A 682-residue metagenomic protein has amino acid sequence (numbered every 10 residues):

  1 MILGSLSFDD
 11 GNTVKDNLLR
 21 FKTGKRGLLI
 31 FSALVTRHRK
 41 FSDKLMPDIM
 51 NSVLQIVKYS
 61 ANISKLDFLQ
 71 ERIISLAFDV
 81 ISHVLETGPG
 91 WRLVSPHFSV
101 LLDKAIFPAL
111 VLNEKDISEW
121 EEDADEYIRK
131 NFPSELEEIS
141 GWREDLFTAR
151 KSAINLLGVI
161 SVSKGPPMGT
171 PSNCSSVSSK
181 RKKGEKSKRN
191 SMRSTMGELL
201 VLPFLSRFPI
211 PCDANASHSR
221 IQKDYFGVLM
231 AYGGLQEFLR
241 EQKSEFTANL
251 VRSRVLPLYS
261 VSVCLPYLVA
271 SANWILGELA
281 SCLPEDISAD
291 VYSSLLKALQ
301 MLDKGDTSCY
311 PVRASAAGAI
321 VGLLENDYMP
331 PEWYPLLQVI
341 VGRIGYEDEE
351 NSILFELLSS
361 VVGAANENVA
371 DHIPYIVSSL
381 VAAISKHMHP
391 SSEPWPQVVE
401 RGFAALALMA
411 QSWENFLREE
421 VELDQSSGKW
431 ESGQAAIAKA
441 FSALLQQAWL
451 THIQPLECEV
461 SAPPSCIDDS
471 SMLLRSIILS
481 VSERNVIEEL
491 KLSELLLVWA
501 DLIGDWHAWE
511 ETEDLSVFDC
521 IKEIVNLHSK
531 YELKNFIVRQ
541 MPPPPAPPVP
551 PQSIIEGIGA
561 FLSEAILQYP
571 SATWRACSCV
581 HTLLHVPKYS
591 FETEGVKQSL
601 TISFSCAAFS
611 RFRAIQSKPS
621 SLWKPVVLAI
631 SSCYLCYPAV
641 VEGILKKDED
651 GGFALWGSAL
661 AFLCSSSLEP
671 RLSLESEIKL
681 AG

Functional and structural regions predicted by a protein language model:
M1-G682: Karyopherin-beta/Importin-beta family HEAT-repeat alpha-solenoid scaffold
